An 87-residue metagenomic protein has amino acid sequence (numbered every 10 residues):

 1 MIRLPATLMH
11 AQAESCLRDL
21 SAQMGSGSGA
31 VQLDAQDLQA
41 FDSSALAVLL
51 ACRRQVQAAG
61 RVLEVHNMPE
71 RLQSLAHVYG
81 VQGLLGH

Functional and structural regions predicted by a protein language model:
M1-F41, L50-H87: STAS-like cytosolic regulatory interaction modules
